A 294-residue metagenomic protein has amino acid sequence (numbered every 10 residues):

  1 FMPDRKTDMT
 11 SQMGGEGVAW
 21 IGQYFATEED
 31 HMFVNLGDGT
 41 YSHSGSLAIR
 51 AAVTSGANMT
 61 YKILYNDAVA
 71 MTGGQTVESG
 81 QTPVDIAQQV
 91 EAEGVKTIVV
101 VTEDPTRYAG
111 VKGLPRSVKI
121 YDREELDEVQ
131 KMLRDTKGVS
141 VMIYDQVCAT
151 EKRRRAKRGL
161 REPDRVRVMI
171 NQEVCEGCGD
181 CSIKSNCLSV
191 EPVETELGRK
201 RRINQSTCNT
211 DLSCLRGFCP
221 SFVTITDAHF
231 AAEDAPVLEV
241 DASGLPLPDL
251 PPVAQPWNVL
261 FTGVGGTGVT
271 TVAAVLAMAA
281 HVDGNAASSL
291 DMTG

Functional and structural regions predicted by a protein language model:
F1, H43-G45, A70-G73, G80 (+7 more regions): Short helix/loop capping segments that flank catalytic or ligand/cofactor-binding pockets
F1-M71, E78-V84, D127-E128, N258-G294: Thiamine diphosphate
D4-D8, A68-S79, P83, G110-V118 (+2 more regions): Short beta-alpha connecting loops at secondary-structure transitions that line or flank enzyme active sites
L64-D67, E103-T106, Q146-V147, P192 (+2 more regions): Short, ordered loop/turn segments at secondary-structure junctions
A68-L160: Glycine-rich ThDP/TPP pyrophosphate-binding loop and its adjacent helix/strand module within ThDP-dependent enzymes
Q146-V147, K152-R158, E176-A232: Iron-sulfur cluster-binding cysteine motifs and their immediate structural context in ferredoxin-like electron-transfer
H229-D241: Aromatic-enriched
E239-P256: A short, basic/flexible loop-to-alpha-helix module at the beginning of a structural domain
